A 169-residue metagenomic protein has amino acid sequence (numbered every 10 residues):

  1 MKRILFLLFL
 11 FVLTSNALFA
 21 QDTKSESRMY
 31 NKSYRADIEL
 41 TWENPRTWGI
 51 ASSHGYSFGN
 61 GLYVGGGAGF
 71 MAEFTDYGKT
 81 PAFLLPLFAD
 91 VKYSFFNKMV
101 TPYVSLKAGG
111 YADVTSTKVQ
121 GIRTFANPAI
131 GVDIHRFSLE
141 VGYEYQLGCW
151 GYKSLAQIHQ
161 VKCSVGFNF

Functional and structural regions predicted by a protein language model:
M1-Y30: Cleavable N-terminal export/targeting peptides
A20-F58: Short glycine/proline- and aromatic-enriched beta-strand/turn motifs that initiate or cap beta-hairpins
D22-E26, M71, G121-F169: Predominantly the C-terminal beta-signal and adjacent terminal strand-loop region of outer-membrane beta-barrel
S25-S27, E39-E43, D76-T80, V114-V119 (+1 more regions): Outer-membrane beta-barrel domain signature
K32-Y34, R46-W48, P81-L87, V100 (+3 more regions): Residues that define the transmembrane beta-barrel architecture of outer-membrane proteins
E39, S53, D90-K92, A129-G131 (+1 more regions): Outer-membrane beta-barrel architecture
L40-N44, A68-F74, F95, A108-V114 (+3 more regions): Transmembrane beta-strands of outer-membrane beta-barrel pores
G61-V64, K98-T101, I134-V141: Repeated loop/turn-to-beta-strand initiation elements of outer-membrane beta-barrel proteins
